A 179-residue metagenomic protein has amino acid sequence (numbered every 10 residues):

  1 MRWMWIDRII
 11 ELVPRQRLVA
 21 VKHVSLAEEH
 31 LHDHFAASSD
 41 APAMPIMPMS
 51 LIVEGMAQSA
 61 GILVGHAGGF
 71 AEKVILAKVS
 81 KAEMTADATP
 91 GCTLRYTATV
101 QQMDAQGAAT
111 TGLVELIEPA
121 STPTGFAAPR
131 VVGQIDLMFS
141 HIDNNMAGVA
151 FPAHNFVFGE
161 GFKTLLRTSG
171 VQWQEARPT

Functional and structural regions predicted by a protein language model:
M1-M47, A176-T179: Catalytic strand-loop segment that frames the active site of acyl-thioester-processing enzymes
W3-W5, L94, A108: Hydrophobic core residues within well-ordered beta-strands of beta-rich domains
D7-I10, S80, T85, T99-Q101 (+1 more regions): Conserved positions in beta-strands of structured domains
L12-R17, D87-P90, E118: A short, structured loop/turn motif at beta-sheet edges
K22, Y96-V100: Short, hydrophobic/aromatic-enriched beta-strand segments in well-ordered soluble domains
L51-Q58: Short amphipathic alpha-helical face segments that pack within enzyme cores and frequently flank/anchor catalytic
A60-T97, Q134-D136: Hydrophobic beta-strand-centered segment that forms part of the acyl-chain substrate-binding groove
P90, T99-T179: HotDog/MaoC-like acyl-thioester-processing domains
